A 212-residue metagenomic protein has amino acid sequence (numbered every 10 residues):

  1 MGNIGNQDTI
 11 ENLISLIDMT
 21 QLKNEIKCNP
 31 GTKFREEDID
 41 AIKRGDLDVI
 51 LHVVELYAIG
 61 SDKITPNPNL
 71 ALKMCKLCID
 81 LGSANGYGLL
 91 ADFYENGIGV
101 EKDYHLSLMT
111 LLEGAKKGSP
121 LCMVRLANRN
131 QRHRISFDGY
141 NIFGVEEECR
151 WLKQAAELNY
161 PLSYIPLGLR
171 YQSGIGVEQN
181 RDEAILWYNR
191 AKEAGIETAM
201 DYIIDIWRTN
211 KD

Functional and structural regions predicted by a protein language model:
M1-E36, K43-R44: N-terminal leader/linker segments that initiate helical-solenoid repeat arrays
G5, E193-D212: Terminal, low-structured helical/coil segments at or just beyond the last alpha-helical repeat
C28-R35, I64-K73, E101-T110, S136-W151 (+1 more regions): Structural signature of tandem alpha-helical TPR/SEL1-like repeats, specifically the intra-repeat loop/turn
A41, C78, E113-G114, K153-A155 (+1 more regions): Canonical positions in the second alpha-helix
R44-D46, G60-D62, L81-A84, N96-I98 (+6 more regions): Short helix-capping/linker turns of helical repeat alpha-solenoids
H52-G60, L89-N96, R125-F137, P166-S173 (+1 more regions): Hydrophobic face of amphipathic alpha-helices that form TPR/SEL1-like repeat modules and related alpha-solenoid
V145, R150-K153, E157-A194, Y202: Ankyrin-repeat and related helical/solenoid repeat scaffolds used for protein-protein interactions
